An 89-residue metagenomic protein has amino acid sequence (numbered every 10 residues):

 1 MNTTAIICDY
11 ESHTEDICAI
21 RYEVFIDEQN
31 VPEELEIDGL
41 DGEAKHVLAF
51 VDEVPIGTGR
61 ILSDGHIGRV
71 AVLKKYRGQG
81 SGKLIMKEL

Functional and structural regions predicted by a protein language model:
M1-E36, V51: Short amphipathic alpha-helix that is part of the acyltransferase structural core
V24, E88-L89: Amphipathic alpha-helical segments in well-ordered regions
P32, G42-A44, V54-I56: Short beta-strand-initiation
D38-L48: A short helix-loop-beta-strand connector motif used in the catalytic cores of GNAT acetyltransferases and, in some
L48, E53-A71: Conserved beta-strand in the GNAT
Y76-E88: Conserved acetyl-CoA pyrophosphate-binding loop and the N-cap/start of the following alpha-helix in GNAT-like
